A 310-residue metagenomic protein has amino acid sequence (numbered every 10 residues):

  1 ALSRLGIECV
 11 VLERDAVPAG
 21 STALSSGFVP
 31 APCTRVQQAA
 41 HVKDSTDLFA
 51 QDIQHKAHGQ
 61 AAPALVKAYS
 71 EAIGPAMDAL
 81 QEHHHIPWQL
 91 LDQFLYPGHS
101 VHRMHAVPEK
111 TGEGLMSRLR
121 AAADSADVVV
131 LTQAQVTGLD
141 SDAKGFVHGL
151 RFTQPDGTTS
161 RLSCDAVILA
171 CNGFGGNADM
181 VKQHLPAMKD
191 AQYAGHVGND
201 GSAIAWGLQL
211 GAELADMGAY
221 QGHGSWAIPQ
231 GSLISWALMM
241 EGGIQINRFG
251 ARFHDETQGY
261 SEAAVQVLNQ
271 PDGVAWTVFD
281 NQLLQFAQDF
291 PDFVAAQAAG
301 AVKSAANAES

Functional and structural regions predicted by a protein language model:
A1-V11: N-terminal Rossmann-like FAD-binding beta1-loop-alpha1 element of flavoenzymes
L12-E13, M217: The conserved SAM/SAH-binding core of class I Rossmann-like methyltransferase domains, concentrating on the hydrophobic
R14-V129, Q135-V136, Q245-I246, R252 (+2 more regions): Conserved N-terminal/central alpha/beta ligand/cofactor-binding core
A16-V17, V29, V36, T137 (+7 more regions): Short, glycine-/Ser/Thr-/acidic-enriched flexible segments
A106, L131, A194-V197, L233-A237 (+1 more regions): Short Gly/Pro-enriched turn/cap motifs at secondary-structure boundaries
V107-D165, I204-L210: Helical element adjacent to the flavin cofactor pocket in flavoenzyme catalytic cores
P155-T158, L162-A227: Glycine-rich loop(s) and the adjacent beta-strand/alpha-helix scaffold that form part
I204-W206, E213-S310: An anion/pyrophosphate-binding glycine-rich loop and adjacent beta-alpha core in soluble alpha-beta enzymes
